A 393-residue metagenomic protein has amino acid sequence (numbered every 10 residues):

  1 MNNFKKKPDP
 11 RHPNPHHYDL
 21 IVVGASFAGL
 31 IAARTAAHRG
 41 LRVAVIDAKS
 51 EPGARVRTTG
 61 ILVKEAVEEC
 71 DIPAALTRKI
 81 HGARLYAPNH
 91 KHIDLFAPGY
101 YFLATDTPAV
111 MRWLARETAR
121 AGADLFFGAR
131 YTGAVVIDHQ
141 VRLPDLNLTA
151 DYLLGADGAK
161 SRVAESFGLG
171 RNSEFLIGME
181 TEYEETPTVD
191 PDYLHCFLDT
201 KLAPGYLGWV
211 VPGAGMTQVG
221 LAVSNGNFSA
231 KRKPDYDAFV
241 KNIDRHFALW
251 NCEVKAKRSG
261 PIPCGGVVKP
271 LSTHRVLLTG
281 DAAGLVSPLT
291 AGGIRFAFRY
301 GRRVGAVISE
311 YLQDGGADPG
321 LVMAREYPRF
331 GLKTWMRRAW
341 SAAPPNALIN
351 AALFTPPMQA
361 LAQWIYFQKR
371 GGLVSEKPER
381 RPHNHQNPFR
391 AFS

Functional and structural regions predicted by a protein language model:
N14-A28: Beta1/beta-strand and adjacent pyrophosphate-binding region of the FAD-binding site in flavoprotein oxidoreductases
I21, A25, R34-V56: Glycine-rich FAD pyrophosphate-binding loop
P52-R84: N-terminal FAD cofactor-binding segment of flavoenzymes
G60-I61, K160, E165-C196, L249-W250 (+2 more regions): Central beta-strand plus flanking loop segment that forms part of the substrate or channel wall within the catalytic
E69, R78-S166, S173-L176: Conserved N-terminal helical subregion
Y131-G133, N227-V304, Q313: FAD/FMN-dependent oxidoreductases across multiple families
F197-F228: Active-site substrate-recognition segment that forms the wall of the catalytic cavity or substrate channel
A306-S393: C-terminal helical "tail/cap" subdomain of flavin- and related membrane-associated enzymes
